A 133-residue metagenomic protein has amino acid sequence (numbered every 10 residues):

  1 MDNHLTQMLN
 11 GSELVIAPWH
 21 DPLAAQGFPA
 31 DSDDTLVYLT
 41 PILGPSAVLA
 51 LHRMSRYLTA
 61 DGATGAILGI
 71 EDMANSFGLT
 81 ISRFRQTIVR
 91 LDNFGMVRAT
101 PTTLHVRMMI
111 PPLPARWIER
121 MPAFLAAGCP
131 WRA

Functional and structural regions predicted by a protein language model:
M1-L68: Short recognition helix of helix-turn-helix/winged-helix DNA-binding domains
M8, I16, I42, I67-I70 (+4 more regions): Weak global preference for isoleucine
Y57-M109: Winged helix-turn-helix DNA-binding recognition segment
I110-A133: Short, amphipathic alpha-helical interaction segments positioned at domain boundaries
